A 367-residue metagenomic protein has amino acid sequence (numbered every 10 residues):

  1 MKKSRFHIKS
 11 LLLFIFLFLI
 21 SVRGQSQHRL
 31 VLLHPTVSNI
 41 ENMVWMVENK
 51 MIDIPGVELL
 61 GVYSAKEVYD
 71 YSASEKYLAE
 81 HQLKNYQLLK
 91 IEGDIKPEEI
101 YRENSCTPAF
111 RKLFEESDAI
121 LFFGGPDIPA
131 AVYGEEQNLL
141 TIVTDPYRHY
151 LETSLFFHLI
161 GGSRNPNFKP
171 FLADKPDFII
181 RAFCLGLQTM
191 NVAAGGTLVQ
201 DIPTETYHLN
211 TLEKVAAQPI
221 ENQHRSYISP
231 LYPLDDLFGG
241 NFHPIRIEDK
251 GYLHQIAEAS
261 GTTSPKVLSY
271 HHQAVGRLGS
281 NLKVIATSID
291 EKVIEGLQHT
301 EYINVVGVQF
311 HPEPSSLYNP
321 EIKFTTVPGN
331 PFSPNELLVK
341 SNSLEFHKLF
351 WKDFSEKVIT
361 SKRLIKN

Functional and structural regions predicted by a protein language model:
K2-S10, R23-R181, V192-V199, P203-A259 (+4 more regions): N-terminal beta1-alpha1 cap of cysteine-dependent amidohydrolase-like domains
F14-F16, T262, Y302: Residue-level detector of alpha-helix boundary/anchor positions
I15-G24: Hydrophobic h-region of N-terminal signal peptides that target proteins for export in Gram-negative bacteria
C184: Catalytic nucleophile serine of serine hydrolases, specifically the conserved "nucleophile elbow" pentapeptide
L187: Catalytic nucleophile loop
